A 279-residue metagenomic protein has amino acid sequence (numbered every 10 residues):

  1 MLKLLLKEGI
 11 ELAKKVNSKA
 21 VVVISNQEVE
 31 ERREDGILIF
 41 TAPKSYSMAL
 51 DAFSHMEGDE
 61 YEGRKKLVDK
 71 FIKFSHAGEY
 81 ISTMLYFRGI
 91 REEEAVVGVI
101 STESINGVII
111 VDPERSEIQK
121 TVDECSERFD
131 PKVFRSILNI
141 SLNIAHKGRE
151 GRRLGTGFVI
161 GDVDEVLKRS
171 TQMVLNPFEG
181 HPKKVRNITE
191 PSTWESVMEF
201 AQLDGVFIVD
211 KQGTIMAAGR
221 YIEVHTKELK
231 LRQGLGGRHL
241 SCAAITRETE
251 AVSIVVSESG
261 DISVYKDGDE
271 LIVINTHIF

Functional and structural regions predicted by a protein language model:
L2-T249, S253-F279: Divalent-cation
